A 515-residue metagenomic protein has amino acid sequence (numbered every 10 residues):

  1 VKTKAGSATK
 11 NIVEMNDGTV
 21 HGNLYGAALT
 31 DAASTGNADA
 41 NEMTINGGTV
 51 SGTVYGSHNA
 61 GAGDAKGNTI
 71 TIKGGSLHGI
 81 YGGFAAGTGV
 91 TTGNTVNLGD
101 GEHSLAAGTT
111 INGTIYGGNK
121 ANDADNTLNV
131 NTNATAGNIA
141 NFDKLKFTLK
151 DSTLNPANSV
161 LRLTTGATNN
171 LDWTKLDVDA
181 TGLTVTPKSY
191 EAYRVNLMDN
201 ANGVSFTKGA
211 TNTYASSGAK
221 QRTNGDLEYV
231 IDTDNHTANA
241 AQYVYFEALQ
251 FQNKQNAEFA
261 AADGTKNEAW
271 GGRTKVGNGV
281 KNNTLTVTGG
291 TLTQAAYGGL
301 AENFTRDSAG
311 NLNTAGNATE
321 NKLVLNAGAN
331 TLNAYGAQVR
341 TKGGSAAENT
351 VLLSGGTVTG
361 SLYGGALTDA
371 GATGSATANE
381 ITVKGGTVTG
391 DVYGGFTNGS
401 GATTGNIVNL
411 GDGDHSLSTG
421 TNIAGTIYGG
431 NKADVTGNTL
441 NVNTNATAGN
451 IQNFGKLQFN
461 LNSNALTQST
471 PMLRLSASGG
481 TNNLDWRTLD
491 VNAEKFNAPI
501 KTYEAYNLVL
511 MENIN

Functional and structural regions predicted by a protein language model:
V1-A8, I12-M15, V20-L24, H236-A296 (+3 more regions): N-terminal segments that cap or nucleate solenoid repeat domains
K2-K4, E14-N16, H21-D31, T44-N46 (+26 more regions): Feature marks extracellular polysaccharide-active and adherence modules
K4, K10, Y25, E42-I45 (+13 more regions): Intrinsically disordered, low-complexity segments used as extracellular stalks/linkers and nuclear/regulatory IDRs
G6-T9, G36-D39, G63-K66, G89-G93 (+7 more regions): Short, solvent-exposed linear patches
N37-A38, V90-V96, A157-L163, N267-W270 (+5 more regions): Short, polar loop/linker segments at the starts of domains and inter-domain junctions
G89, H103, G108-A192, G399-T404 (+2 more regions): Extracellular beta-strand/loop-rich repeat segments of large surface/secreted proteins
R194, D199-D263, F496-N515: Outer-membrane translocation/initiation segment of Type V secreted surface proteins
